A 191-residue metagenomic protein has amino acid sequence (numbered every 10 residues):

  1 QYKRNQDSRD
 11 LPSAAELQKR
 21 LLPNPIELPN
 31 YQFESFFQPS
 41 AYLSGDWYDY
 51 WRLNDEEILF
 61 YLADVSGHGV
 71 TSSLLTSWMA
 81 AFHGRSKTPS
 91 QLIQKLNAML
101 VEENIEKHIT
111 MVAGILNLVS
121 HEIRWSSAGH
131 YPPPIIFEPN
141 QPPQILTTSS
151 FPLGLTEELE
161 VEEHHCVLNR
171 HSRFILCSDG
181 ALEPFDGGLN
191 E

Functional and structural regions predicted by a protein language model:
Y2-I175: … and, occasionally, acidic/histidine-rich disordered N-termini of signaling adaptors
M79, D186-E191: Short, intrinsically disordered, charge-balanced linker/junction segments flanking boundaries in proteins
A181-P184: Short acidic/polar inter-strand loop motif in beta-rich domains
